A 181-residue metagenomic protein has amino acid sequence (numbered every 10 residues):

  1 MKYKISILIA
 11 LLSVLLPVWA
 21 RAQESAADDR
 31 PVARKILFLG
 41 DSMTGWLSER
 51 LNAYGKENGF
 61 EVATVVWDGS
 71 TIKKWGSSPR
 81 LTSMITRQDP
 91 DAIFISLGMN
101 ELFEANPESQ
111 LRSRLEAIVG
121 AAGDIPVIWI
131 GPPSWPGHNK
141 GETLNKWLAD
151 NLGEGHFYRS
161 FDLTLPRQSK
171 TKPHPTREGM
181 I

Functional and structural regions predicted by a protein language model:
M1-I7: Bacterial N-terminal signal peptides that target proteins for export
I9-P17: Bacterial N-terminal signal peptides
L16, K56-N58, G123: Short, structurally constrained coil/turn elements that cap an alpha-helix or connect an alpha-helix to the following
A22-D68, T82-D89: Serine-esterase "nucleophile elbow" of acetyl-processing enzymes
M43, I72, E101: Short, flexible micro-motifs
G45, T71, P136: Flexible, glycine-rich phosphate/dinucleotide-binding loops and adjacent beta-alpha linkers at cofactor/substrate
S70-G76: Short, charged, surface-exposed secondary-structure boundary motifs
G76-I181: Alpha-helical cap/lid subdomain in secreted, periplasmic, or secretory-pathway luminal O-acyl-processing enzymes
